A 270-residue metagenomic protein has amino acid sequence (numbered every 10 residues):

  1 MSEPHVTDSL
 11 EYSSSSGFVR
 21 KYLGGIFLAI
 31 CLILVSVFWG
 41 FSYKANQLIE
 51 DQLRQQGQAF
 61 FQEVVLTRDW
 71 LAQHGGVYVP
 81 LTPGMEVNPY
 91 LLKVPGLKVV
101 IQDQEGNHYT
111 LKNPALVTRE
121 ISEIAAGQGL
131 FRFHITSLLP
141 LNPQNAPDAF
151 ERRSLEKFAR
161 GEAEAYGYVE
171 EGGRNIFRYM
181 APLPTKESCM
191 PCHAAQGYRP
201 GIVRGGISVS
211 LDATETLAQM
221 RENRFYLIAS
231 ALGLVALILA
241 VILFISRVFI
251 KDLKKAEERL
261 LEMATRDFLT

Functional and structural regions predicted by a protein language model:
S13-K44: Extreme N-terminal signal-anchor transmembrane helix of membrane signaling/transducer proteins, especially in bacteria
S13-S16, R20, P191, V203 (+1 more regions): Membrane-interface helix-start motif
F38-K44, S230-I250: Cytosolic-side ends of inner-membrane transmembrane helices, especially those that anchor bacterial signal-transduction
G40-V65: Juxtamembrane membrane-water interface segments immediately C-terminal to a transmembrane helix
P95-E162, E171: Extracellular/periplasmic ligand-sensing ectodomains of membrane signal-transduction proteins
N142-A218: Extracytoplasmic
Y226, I242, F249-D252, A256 (+1 more regions): Amphipathic coiled-coil signal-transmission "stalk" helices
L261-T270: Conserved nucleotide-binding and Mg2+-coordinating catalytic segments in signaling enzymes
